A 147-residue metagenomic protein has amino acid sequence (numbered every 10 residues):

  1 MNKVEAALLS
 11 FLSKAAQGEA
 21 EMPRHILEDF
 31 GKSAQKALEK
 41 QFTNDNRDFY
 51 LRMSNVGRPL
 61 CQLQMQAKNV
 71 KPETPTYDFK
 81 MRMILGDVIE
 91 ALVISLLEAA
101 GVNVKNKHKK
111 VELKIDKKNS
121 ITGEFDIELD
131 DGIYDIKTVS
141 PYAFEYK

Functional and structural regions predicted by a protein language model:
M1-I133, S140-K147: Metal-dependent nuclease catalytic cores that hydrolyze phosphodiester bonds in DNA/RNA, characterized by
